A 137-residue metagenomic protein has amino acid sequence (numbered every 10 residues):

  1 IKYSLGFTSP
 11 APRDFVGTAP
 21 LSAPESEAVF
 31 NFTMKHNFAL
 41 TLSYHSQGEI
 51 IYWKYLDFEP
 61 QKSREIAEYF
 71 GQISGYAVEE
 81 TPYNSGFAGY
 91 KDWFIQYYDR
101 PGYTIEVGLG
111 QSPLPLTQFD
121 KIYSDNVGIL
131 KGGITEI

Functional and structural regions predicted by a protein language model:
I1-P60, E68, T104-L114: Active-site/substrate-binding loop(s) of hydrolase catalytic cores
P24, A28-N31, Q61-Y69, S85 (+3 more regions): Extracytoplasmic/secreted proteins, especially bacterial periplasmic and envelope-associated proteins
F32-H36, Y69, I73, I129-E136: Structured segments of extracytoplasmic/periplasmic soluble domains in secreted or envelope-associated proteins
N37-F38, G75, D99: Residue-level detector of structured alpha->beta connecting loops
G48-E49, Y76, G86-D92, L109-S112: Short Gly/Pro-enriched loop/turn and capping motifs at secondary-structure junctions
E68-P82: Short, flexible loop segments at boundaries between secondary-structure elements
P82-G102: Short glycine-rich, acidic/polar surface loops and turns
L114-I137: His/Asp/Glu-rich mid-to-C-terminal helical/loop segments that flank catalytic regions of hydrolases
